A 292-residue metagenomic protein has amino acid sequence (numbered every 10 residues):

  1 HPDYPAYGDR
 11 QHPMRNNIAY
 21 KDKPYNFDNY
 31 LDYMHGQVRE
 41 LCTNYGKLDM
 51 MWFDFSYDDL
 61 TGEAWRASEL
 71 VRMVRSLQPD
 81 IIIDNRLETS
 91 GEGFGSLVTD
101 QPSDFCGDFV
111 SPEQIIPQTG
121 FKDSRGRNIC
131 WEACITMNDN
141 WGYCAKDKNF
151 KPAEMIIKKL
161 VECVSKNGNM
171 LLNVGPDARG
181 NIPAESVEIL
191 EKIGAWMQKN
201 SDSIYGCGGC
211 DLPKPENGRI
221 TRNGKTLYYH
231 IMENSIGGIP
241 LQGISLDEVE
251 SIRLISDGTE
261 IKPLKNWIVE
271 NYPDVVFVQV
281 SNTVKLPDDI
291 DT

Functional and structural regions predicted by a protein language model:
H1-T292: Mature catalytic domains of secreted/periplasmic carbohydrate-active enzymes
